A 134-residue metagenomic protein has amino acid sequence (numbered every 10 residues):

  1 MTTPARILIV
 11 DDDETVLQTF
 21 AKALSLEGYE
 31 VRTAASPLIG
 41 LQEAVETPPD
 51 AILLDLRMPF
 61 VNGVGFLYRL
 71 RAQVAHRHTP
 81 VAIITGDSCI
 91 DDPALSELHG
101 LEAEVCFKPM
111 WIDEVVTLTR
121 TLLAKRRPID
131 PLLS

Functional and structural regions predicted by a protein language model:
D11, D55: Active-site residues of response regulator receiver
Q18-L26: Charged docking surfaces used in two-component/phosphorelay signaling
T33-Q42, G63: Helix N-cap/capping motif at the beta->alpha junctions
Q42, V64-R77: Short amphipathic alpha-helix used as the core "switch/output" element in two-component signaling
T47-L53: Active-site beta3 strand of CheY-like receiver
M58: Receiver (REC) domain active-site loop signature in two-component systems and cognate sites in sensor histidine kinases
G65, S88-C106, I112-D113, T117: Alpha4 helix (beta4-alpha4-beta5 surface) of REC/receiver domains from two-component response regulators
I84-G86: Hydrophobic/aromatic residues positioned on beta-strands within the core alpha/beta folds
